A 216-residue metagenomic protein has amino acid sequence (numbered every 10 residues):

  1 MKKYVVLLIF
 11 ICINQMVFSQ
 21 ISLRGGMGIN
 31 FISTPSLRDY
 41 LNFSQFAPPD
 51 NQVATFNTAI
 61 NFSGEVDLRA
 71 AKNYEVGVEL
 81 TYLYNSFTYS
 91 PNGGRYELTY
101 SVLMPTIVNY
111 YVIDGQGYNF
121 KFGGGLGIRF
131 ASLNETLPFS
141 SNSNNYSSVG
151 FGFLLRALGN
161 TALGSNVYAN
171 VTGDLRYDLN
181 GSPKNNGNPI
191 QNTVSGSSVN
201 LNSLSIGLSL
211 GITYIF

Functional and structural regions predicted by a protein language model:
Y4-I13: Sec-dependent N-terminal signal peptides
I13-S19: Sec/Tat signal peptide C-region and signal peptidase I cleavage site
I21, F56-F62, T99-P105, Y118 (+2 more regions): Residues that define the transmembrane beta-barrel architecture of outer-membrane proteins
M27-F31, E65-F139, T161-V167, S203-F216: Gram-negative (and chloroplast) outer-membrane scaffold detector with strong preference for beta-barrel transmembrane
F31-S63, S148, S197: Surface-exposed strand-loop-strand hairpins of Gram-negative outer-membrane beta-barrel proteins
P35-S44, T88-R95, S132-S141, S182-I190: Outer-membrane beta-barrel translocator domains and adjoining extracellular loop/strand segments of Gram-negative
S36-Y40, D50-Q52, L155-F216: Predominantly the C-terminal beta-signal and adjacent terminal strand-loop region of outer-membrane beta-barrel
F46-Q52, Y89-L98, P138-Y146, T193-N200: Extracellular loop and loop/strand-boundary signature of outer-membrane beta-barrel proteins
